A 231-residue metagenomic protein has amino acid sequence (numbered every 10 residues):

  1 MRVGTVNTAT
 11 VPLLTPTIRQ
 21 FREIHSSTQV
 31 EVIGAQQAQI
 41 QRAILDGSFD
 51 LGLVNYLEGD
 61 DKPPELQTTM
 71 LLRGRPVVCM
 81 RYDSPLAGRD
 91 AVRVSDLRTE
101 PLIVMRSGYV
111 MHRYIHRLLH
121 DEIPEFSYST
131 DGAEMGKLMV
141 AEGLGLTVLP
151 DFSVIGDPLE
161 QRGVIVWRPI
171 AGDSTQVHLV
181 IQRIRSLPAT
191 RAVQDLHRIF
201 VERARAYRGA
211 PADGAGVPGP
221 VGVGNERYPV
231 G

Functional and structural regions predicted by a protein language model:
M1-D61: Central regulatory/effector-binding core of bacterial HTH transcription factors
M1-G4, G52, C79, I103 (+3 more regions): Short, well-ordered beta-strand segments
M1-T8, P12, P16-R19, E23-S27 (+1 more regions): N-terminal hydrophobic or amphipathic helices and topogenic motifs
L13, I165-A210: A late-sequence structural motif
Q36-F49, N55, G108-I165, G224-V230: Hydrophobic hinge/microswitch elements
N55, P101-E122, G156, A189-I199 (+1 more regions): Secondary-structure junction motif
K62-M70, G74-R75, R89, M135-R185: Beta-alpha-beta core module
E65-S107, Q176-S186, I199-R205: Hydrophobic/proline-rich hinge and linker segments of small-molecule sensing/allosteric domains, predominantly
